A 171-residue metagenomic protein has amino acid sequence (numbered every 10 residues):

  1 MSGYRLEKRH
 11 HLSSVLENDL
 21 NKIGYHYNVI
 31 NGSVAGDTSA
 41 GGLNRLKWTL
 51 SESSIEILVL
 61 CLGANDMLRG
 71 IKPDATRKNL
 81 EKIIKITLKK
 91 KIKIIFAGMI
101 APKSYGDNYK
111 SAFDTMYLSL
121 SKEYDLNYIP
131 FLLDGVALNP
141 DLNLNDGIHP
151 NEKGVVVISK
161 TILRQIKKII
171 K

Functional and structural regions predicted by a protein language model:
M1-A35, R45-S54: Serine-esterase "nucleophile elbow" of acetyl-processing enzymes
S2, T38, K103: Flexible, glycine-rich phosphate/dinucleotide-binding loops and adjacent beta-alpha linkers at cofactor/substrate
E7, V34-D37, I71, P150: Short, surface-exposed alpha-helical recognition segments that flank or form part of ligand/macromolecule-binding
V15-N18, K22, G41-K171: Alpha-helical cap/lid subdomain in secreted, periplasmic, or secretory-pathway luminal O-acyl-processing enzymes
